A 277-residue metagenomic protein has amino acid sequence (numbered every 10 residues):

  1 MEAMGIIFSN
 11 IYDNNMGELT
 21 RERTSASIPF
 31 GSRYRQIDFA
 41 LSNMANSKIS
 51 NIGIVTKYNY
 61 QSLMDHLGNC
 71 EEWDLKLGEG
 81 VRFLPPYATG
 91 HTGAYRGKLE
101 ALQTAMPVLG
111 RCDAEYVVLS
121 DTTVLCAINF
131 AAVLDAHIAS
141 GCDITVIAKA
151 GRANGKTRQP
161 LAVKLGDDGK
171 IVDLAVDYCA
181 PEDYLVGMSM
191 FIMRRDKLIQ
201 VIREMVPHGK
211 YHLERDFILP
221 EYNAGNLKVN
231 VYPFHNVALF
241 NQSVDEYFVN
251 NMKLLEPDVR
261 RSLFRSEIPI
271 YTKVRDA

Functional and structural regions predicted by a protein language model:
M1-G31, S42, S47-K48: N-terminal nucleotide-binding beta1-loop-alpha1 segment
M1-S9, D196, E204-A277: Left-handed beta-helix
Q36-L41: Short, well-formed alpha-helical segments that are part of the catalytic scaffolds of diverse glycosyltransferases
D65, E72-D113: Short phosphate-binding loop-to-helix
V117: Short aromatic/hydrophobic "clamp" motif used to bind/position activated sugar donors
S120-D121: Active-site acidic Asp-centered loop
L125-D196, Q200: Conserved core of the sugar-phosphate nucleotidyltransferase
